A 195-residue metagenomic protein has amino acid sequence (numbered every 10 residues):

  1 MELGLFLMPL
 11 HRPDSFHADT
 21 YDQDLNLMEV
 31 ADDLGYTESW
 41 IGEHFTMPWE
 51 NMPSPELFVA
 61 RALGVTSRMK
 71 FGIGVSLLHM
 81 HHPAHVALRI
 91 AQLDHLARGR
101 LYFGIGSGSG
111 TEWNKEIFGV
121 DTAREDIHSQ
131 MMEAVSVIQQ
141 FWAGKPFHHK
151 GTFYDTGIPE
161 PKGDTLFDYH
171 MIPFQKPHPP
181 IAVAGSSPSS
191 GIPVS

Functional and structural regions predicted by a protein language model:
M1-I73, P179: N-terminal beta1-alpha1-beta2 module of alpha/beta enzyme domains
M8-L10, H44-T46, S76-L78, G106-G108 (+1 more regions): Active-site beta-loop-alpha junctions enriched in small/polar residues
H11-S15, L77, F118, T122: Short coil/turn segments at secondary-structure junctions
F16-Q23, E50-S54, H81, H85 (+1 more regions): Alpha-helix N-cap and loop-to-helix initiation/capping positions
L27-E29, S39-I41, M80-H85, G99 (+1 more regions): Conserved N-terminal glycine/acidic-rich loop preference
V30-D33, R61-G64, H82, H95 (+2 more regions): Residue-level signal for well-ordered alpha-helical scaffold segments within enzymatic catalytic domains
Y36-E43, G72-M80, G106-W113, V137-A143: Low-complexity, flexible helical/coil segments
H85-S195: Internal, glycine-rich beta/alpha segment that forms the wall or movable "lid" of small-molecule/cofactor binding
